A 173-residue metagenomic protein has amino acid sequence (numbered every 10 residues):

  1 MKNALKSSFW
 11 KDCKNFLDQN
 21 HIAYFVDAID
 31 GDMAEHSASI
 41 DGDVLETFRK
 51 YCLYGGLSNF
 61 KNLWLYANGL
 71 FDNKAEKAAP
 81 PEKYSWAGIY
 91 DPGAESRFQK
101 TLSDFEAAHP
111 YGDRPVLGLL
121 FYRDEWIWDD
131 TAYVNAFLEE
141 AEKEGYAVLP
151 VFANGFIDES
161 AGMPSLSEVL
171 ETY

Functional and structural regions predicted by a protein language model:
M1-Y173: An N-terminal assembly and electron-transfer interface module characteristic of large anaerobic redox and radical
